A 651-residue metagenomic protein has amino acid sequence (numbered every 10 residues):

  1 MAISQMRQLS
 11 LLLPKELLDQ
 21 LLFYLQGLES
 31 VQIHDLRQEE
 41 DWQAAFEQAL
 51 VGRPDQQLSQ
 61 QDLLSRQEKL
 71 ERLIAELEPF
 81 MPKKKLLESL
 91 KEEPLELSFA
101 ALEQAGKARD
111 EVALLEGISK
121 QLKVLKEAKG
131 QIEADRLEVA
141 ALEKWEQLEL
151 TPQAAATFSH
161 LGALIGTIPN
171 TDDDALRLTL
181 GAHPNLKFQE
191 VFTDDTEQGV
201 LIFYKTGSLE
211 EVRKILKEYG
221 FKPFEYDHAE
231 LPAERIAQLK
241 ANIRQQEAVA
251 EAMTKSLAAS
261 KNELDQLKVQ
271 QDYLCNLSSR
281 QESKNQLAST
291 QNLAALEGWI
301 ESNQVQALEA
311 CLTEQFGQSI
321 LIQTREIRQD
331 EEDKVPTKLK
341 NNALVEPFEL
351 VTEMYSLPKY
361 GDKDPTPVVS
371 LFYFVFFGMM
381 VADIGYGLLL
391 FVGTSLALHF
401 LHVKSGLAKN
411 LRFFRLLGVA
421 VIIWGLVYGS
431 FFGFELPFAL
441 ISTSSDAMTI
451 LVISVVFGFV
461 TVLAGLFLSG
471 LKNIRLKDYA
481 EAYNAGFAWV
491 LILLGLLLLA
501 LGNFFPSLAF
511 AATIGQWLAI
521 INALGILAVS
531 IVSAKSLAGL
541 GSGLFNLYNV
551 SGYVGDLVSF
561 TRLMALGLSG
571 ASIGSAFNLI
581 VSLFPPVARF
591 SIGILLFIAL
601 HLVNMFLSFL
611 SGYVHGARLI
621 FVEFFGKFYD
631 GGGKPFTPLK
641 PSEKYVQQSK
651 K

Functional and structural regions predicted by a protein language model:
M1-V369, A397, K404-L407, L411: Long, charged N-terminal accessory/stalk domains
A2-Q8, P14-L22, Q26-S30, Q306-K651: Conserved, carboxylate-rich catalytic/transport cores that coordinate ions
